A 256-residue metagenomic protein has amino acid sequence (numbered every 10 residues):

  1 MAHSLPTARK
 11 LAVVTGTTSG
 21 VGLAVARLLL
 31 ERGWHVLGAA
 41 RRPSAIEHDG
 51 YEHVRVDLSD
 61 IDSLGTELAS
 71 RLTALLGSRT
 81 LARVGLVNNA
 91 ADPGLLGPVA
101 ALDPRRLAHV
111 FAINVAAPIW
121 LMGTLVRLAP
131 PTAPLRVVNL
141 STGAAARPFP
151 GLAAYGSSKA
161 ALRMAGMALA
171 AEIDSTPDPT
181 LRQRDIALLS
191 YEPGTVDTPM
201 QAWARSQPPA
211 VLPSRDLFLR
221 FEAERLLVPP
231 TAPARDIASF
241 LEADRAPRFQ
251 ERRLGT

Functional and structural regions predicted by a protein language model:
T18, A26: N-terminal Rossmann NAD(P)H-binding glycine-rich loop of SDR-like oxidoreductase domains
R32-E47: Conserved glycine-rich Rossmann-like NAD(P)H-binding loop of the short-chain dehydrogenase/reductase
D49-D62: Rossmann-fold cofactor-recognition segment
V87-L96: Conserved NAD(P)H cofactor-binding loop of Rossmann-fold oxidoreductase domains
D92, A100-I119, L162: Catalytic Tyr-X3-Lys loop
A117-M122, A146, I237: Conserved internal alpha-helix within the Rossmann fold of NAD(P)-dependent oxidoreductases
R136-R182, E192-T195, R205: Catalytic loop of short-chain dehydrogenase/reductase
R182, I186, S190-Y191, T198 (+1 more regions): C-terminal helical subdomain
